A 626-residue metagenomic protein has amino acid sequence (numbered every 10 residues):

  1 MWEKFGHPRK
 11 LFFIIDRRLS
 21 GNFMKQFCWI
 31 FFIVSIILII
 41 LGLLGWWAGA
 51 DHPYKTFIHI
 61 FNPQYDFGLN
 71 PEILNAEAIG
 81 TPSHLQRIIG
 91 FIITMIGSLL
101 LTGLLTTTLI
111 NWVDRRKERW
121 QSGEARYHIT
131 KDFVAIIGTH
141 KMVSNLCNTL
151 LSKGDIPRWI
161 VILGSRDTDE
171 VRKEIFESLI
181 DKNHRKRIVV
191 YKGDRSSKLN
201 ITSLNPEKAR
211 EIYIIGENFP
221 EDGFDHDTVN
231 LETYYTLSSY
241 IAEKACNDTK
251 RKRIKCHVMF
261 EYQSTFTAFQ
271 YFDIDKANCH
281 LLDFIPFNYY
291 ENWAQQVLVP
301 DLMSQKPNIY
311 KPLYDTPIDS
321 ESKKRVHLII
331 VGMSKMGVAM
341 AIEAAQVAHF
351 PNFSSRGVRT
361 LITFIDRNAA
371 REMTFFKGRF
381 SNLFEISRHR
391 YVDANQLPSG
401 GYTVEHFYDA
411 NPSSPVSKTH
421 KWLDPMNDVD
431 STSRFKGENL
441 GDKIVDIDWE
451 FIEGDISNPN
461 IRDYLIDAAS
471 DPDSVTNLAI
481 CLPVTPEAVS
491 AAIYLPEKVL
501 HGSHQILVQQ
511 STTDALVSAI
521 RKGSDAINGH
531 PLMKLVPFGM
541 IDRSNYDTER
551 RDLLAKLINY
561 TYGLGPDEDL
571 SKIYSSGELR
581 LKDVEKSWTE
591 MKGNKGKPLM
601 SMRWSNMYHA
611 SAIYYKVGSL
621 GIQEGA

Functional and structural regions predicted by a protein language model:
W2-V34, A48-F57, N62, G68-M95 (+1 more regions): Cytosolic regulatory regions of ion transport systems
F32-L43: Canonical alpha-helical transmembrane segments of integral membrane proteins
